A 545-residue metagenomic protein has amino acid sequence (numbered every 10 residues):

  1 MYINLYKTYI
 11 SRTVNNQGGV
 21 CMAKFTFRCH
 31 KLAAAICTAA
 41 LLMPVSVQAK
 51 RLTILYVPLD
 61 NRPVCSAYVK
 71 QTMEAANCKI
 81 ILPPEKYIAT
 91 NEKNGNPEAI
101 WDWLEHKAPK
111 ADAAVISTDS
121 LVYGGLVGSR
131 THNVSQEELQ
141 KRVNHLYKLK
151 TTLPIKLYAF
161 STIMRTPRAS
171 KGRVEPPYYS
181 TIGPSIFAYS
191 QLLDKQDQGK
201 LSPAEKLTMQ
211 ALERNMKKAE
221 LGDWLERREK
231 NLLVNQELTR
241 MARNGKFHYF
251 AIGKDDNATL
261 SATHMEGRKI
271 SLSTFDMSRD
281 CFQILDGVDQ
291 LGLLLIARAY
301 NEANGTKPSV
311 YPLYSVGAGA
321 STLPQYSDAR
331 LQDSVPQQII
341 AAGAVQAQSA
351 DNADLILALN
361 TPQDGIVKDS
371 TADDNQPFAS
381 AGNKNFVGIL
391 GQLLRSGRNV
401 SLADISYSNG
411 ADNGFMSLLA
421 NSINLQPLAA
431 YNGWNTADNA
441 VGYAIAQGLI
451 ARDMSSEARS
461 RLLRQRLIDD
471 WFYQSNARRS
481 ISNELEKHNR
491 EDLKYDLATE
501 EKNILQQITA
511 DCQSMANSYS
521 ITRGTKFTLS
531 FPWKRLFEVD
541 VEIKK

Functional and structural regions predicted by a protein language model:
M1-C21: Short, Lys/Arg-enriched N-terminal segments with co-localized hydrophobic residues within the first ~10-30 amino acids
Y2, C29, T38-A39: Generic N-terminal initiation segments characterized by hydrophobic and/or small/turn-forming residues
T13, F27-C29, E302: Generic detector of N-terminal low-structure segments
A23-A34: Bacterial N-terminal signal peptides that target proteins for export
A34-P44: Bacterial N-terminal signal peptides
V45-A49: Sec/Tat signal peptide C-region and signal peptidase I cleavage site
K50-K545: An N-terminal assembly and electron-transfer interface module characteristic of large anaerobic redox and radical
